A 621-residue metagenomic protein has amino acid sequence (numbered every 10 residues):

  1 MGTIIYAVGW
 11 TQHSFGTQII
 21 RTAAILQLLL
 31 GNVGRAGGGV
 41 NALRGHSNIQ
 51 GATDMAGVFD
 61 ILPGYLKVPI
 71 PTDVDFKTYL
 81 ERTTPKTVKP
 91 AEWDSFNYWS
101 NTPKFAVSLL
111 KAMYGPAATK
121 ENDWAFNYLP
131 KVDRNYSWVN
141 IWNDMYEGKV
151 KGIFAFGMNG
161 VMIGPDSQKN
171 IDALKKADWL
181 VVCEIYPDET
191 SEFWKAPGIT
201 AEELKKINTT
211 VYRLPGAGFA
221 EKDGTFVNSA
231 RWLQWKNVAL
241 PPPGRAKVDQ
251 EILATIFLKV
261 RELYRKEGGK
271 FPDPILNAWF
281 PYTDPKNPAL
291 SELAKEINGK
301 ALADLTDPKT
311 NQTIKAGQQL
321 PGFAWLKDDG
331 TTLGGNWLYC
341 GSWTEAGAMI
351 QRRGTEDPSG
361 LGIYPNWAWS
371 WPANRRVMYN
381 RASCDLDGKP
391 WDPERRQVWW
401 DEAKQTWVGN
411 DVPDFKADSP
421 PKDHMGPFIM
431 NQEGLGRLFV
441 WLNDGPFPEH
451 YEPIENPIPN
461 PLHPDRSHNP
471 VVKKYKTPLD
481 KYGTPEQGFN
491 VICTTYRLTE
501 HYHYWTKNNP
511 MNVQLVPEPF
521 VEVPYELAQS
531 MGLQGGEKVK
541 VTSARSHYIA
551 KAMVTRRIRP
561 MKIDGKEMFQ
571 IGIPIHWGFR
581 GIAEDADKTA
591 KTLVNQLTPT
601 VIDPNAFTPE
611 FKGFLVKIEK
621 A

Functional and structural regions predicted by a protein language model:
T3, G34-N41, K266-P274: Flexible, glycine/charged-enriched surface loops at secondary-structure junctions
I5-A7, N380: Aromatic-residue-lined binding/catalytic grooves and analogous aromatic/hydrophobic interfacial grooves in multimeric
A7-S14, L43-S47, G51, A294 (+1 more regions): Substrate-binding/catalytic subdomain of NAD(P)-dependent oxidoreductase enzymes
W10-H13, A239-R245: Active-site rim elements
L28-T210, P215-D223, N311-Q529: Extended redox/cofactor-interaction regions of prokaryotic respiratory oxidoreductases
V182-D188, F193-K195, E203, P241-F257 (+1 more regions): Phosphate/diphosphate-binding loops
T209-Y212, F219-P241, I575, T600: Glycine/threonine-rich phosphate-binding loop and adjacent beta-strand/alpha-helix elements that clamp
E251-D307, V408-P421, F428-G434, F439-P461 (+1 more regions): Long, contiguous, secondary-structure-rich segments that constitute the structural scaffold of globular domains
